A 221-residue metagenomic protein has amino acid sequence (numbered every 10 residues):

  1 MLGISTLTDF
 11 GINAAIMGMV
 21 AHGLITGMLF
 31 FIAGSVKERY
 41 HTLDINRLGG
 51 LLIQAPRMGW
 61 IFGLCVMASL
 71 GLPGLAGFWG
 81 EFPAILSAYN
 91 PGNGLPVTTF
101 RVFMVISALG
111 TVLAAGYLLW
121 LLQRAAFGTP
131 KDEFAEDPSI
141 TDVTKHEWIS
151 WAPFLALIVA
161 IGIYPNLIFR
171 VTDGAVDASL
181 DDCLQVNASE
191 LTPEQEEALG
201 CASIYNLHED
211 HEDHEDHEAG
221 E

Functional and structural regions predicted by a protein language model:
M1-S139: Functional transmembrane alpha-helices
L52-R57, L118-H211, D216-E221: Cytoplasmic/organellar membrane-interface segments at the starts of transmembrane helices in multi-pass inner-membrane
